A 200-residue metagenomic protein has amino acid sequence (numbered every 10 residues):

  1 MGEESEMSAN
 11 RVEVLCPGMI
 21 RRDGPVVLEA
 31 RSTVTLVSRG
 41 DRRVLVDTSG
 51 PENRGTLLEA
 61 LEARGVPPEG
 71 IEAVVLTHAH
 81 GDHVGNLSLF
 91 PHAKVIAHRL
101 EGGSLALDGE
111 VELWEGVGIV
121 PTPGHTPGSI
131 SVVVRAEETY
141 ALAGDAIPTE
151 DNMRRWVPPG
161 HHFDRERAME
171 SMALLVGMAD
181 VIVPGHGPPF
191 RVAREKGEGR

Functional and structural regions predicted by a protein language model:
M1-D41, E170-M178, R191, E195-G199: Zn-dependent metallo-beta-lactamase
G2-E4, E59, S88-P121, T126-P127 (+2 more regions): Metallo-beta-lactamase
M7-V12, S38-V44, E110-G118, R135-T139: Beta-strand-turn-beta hairpins that frame and shape the catalytic cleft of phosphate-ester-processing enzymes
L15, P25-V26, N86-L87, A106-D108 (+3 more regions): Short, well-ordered secondary-structure micro-motifs
P25, A30-R31, T48-E115: Active-site HxH/HxHxD metal-binding segment of metal-dependent hydrolases
R31-V34, P127-S131: Short hydrophobic/aromatic beta-strand or adjacent loop that forms the aromatic wall/cage of a ligand/substrate-binding
V46-T48, E72-H80, I96-H98, P121-G124 (+3 more regions): Active-site neighborhood of phospho(di)ester-bond hydrolases with catalytic His/Asp-centered motifs
E52, S129-R200: Metallo-beta-lactamase
